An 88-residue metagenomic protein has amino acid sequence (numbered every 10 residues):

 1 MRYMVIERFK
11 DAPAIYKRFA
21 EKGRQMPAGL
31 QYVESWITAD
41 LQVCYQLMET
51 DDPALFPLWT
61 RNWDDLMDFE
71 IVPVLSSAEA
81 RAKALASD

Functional and structural regions predicted by a protein language model:
M1-D88: Conserved, structured core segments of small domains
